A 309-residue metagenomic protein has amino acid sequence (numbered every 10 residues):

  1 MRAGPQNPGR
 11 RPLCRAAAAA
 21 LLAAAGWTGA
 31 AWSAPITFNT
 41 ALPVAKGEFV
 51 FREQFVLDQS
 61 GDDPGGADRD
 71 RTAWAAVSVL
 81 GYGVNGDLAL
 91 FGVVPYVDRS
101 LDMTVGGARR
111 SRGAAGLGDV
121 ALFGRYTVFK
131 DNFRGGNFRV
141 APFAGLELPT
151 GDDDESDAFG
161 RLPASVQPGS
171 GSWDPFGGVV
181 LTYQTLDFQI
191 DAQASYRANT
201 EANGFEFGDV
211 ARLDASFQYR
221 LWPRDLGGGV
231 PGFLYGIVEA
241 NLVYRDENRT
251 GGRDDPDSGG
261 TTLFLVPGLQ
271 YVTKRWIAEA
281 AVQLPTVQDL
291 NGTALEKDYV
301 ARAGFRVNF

Functional and structural regions predicted by a protein language model:
W27-D62, Y126, N132-R139: Outer-membrane beta-barrel biogenesis signature
N39-G47, D87, K130-R139, D154 (+2 more regions): Short loop/turn motifs that connect adjacent beta-strands in outer-membrane beta-barrel proteins
F49-E53, L90-G92, L122, F138-P142 (+7 more regions): Transmembrane beta-strands of outer-membrane beta-barrel proteins
F51, S78-Y82, G92, L122-Y126 (+6 more regions): Residues on the lipid-exposed face of transmembrane beta-strands in outer-membrane beta-barrel proteins
Q54-V77, S165, D255-S258: Surface-exposed strand-loop-strand hairpins of Gram-negative outer-membrane beta-barrel proteins
D70-A76, A114-L122, F138, G169-P175 (+5 more regions): Residues that define the transmembrane beta-barrel architecture of outer-membrane proteins
L101-G208, P256: Outer-membrane pore/translocation modules
V210-F309: Outer membrane beta-barrel transmembrane domains
